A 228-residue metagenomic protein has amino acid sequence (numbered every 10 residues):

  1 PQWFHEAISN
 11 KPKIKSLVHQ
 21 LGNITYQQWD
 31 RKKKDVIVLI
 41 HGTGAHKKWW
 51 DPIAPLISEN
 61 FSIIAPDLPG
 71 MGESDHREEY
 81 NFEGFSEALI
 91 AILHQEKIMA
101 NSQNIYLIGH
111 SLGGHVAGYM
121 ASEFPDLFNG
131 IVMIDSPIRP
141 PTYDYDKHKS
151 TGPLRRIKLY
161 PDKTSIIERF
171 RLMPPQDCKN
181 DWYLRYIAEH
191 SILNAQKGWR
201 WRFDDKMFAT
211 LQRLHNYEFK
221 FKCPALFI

Functional and structural regions predicted by a protein language model:
P1-I37, S58-F61, K97-N101: Alpha/beta-hydrolase fold catalytic core
G22-Q27, A65-I108, F124: Active-site loop/oxyanion-hole signature of alpha/beta-hydrolase fold enzymes
Q28-D75: Conserved HGGG/HGGXW glycine-rich cap/lid loop of the alpha/beta-hydrolase fold
V36, S62, N104-Y106, F128-G130 (+1 more regions): Structural signature of beta-strand start/N-cap positions in the alpha/beta core of ABC transporter nucleotide-binding
G109-G113, A117: Gly/Ala-rich beta-loop-alpha elbow adjacent to hydrolase catalytic centers
G118-S122, G130-K163: Flexible "cap/lid" loop of the alpha/beta hydrolase fold
T151-R155, S165-C178, H190, K206: Helix-loop "lid/cap" segments that line or gate small-molecule binding pockets
N194-I228: Conserved serine/cysteine hydrolase catalytic core
